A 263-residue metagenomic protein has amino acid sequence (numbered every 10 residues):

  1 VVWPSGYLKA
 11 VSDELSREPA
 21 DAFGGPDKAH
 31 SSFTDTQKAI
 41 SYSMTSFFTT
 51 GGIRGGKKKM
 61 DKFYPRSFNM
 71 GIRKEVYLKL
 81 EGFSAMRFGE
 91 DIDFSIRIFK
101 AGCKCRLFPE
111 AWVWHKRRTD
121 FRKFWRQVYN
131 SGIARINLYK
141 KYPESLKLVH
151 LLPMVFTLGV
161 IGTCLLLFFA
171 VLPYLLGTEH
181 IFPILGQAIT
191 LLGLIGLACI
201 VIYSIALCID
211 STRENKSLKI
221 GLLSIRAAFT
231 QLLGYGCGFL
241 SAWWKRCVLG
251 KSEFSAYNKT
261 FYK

Functional and structural regions predicted by a protein language model:
V1-Y7, S31, I72, E90 (+1 more regions): Hydrophobic/aromatic residue at the end of a short beta strand that borders the catalytic acidic motif
P4-K38, Y42, K104, E110-W112 (+1 more regions): Conserved donor NDP-sugar-binding/catalytic core segment of glycosyltransferases
G25-S31, I40-F63, L78, K141: Short, flexible, basic/aromatic active-site loop/helix in glycosyltransferases
D61, R66-S67, C247-K263: Short linear elements at protein peripheries
R66-E81: Conserved nucleotide-sugar donor-binding and metal-coordinating catalytic region shared by glycosyltransferases
S84-L146: Catalytic donor/gating beta->alpha subdomain of glycosyltransferases that bind UDP-sugars
L148-V155: Select subsegments of transmembrane alpha-helices in polytopic membrane proteins, especially boundary-proximal
F156-V248: Membrane-embedded multi-pass helical conduit in multi-pass membrane proteins, especially envelope-biosynthetic
